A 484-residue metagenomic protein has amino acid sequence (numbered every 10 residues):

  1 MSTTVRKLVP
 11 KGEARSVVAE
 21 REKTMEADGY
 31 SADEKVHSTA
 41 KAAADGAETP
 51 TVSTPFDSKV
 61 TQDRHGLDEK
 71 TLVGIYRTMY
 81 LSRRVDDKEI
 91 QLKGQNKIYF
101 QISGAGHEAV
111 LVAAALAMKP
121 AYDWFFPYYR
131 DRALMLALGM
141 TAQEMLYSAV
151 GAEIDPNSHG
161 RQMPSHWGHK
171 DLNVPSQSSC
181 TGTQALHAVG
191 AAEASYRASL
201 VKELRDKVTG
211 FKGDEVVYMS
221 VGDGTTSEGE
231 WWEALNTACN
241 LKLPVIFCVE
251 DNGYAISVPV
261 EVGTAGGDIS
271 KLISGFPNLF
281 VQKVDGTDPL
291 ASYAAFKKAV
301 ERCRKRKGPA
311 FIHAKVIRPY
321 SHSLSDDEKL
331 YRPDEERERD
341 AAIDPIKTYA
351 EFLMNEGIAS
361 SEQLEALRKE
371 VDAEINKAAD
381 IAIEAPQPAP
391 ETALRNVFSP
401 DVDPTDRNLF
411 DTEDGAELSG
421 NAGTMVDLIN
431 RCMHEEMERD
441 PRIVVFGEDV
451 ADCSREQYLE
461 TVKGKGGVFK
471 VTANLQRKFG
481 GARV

Functional and structural regions predicted by a protein language model:
M1-V110, A314, P319-S321, S325-F479: Conserved acidic/glycine
R84-D87, Q91-L241, P259-P277: Cofactor-binding active-site loop characterized by glycine-rich and histidine/acidic residues
Q101, F126, S220, I246-C248 (+4 more regions): Structured core elements
Y129-L134, V221-S227, V249-A255, T287-L290 (+2 more regions): Acidic, glycine-rich active-site loops and adjacent beta-strand->loop/helix elements that engage anionic groups
Y196-S199, D206-G213, A265-K298, A341-R368: Conserved thiamine diphosphate
W231-A234, A294-E301, N430-C432: Glycine-rich, charged/polar anion/phosphate-binding loops that engage phosphate groups from diverse ligands
L241-E261: A short, conserved beta-to-alpha structural element at the edge of catalytic cores that scaffolds binding
E301-F311: Long, amphipathic alpha-helical stalk/connector segments used for oligomerization, subunit docking, or mechanical
